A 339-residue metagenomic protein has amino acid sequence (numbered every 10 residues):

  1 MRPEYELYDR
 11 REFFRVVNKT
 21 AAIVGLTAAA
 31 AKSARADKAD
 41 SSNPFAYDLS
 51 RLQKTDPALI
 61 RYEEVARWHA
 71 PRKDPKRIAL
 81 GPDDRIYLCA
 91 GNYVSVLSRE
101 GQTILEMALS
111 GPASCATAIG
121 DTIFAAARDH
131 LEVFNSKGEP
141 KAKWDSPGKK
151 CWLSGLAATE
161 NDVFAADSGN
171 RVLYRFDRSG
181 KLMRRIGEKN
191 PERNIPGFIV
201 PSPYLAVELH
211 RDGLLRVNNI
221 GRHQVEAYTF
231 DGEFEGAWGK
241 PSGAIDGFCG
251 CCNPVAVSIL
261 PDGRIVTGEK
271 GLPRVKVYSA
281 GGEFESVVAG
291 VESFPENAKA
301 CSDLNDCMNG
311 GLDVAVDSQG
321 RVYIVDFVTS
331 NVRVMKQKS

Functional and structural regions predicted by a protein language model:
M1-E12, V16, R35-D37: N-terminal secretory signal peptides
D48-R72: A short helix->beta-strand "capping" segment at the edge of beta-propeller domains
E64-H69, Q102-M107, P140-S146, R184-I186 (+5 more regions): A short beta-strand motif characteristic of beta-propeller blades
P71-G81, S110-I119, G148-T159, P191-R211 (+3 more regions): Beta-rich, blade/repeat-based domains predominating in secreted/periplasmic proteins but also intracellular
I86-G91, A125-D129, A165-G169, L209 (+3 more regions): Conserved beta-strand positions in repeat-built beta-propeller and related beta-rich domains
S98-E100, N135-E139, D177-S179, T229-E233 (+2 more regions): Short loop/turn segments that connect beta-strands within beta-propeller blades
C252-Y278: Loop/turn-rich, solvent-exposed surfaces of beta-rich toroidal or solenoidal domains
G310-S339: Blade-level signature of beta-propeller repeat domains, shared across WD40, Kelch, NHL, RCC1 and BNR/Asp-box propellers
